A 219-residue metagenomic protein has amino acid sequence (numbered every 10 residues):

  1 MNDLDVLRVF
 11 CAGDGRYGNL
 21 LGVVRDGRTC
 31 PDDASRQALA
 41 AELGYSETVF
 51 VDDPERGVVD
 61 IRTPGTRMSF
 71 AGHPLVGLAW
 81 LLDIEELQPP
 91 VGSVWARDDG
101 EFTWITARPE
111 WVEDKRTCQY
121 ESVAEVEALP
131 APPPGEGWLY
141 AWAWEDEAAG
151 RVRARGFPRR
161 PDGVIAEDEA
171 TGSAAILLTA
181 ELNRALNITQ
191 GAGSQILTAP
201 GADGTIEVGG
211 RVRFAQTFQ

Functional and structural regions predicted by a protein language model:
M1-Q219: Active-site proximal loop and beta-alpha junction motif in alpha/beta enzyme cores
